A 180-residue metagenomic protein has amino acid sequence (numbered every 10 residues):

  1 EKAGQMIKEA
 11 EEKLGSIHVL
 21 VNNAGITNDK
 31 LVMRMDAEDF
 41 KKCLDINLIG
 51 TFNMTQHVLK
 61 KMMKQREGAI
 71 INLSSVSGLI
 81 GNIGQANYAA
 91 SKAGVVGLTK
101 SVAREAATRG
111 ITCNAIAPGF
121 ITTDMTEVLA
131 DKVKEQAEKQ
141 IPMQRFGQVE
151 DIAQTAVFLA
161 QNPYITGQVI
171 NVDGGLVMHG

Functional and structural regions predicted by a protein language model:
L14, L59, E67, R145-V172 (+1 more regions): C-terminal substrate-recognition "lid" of short-chain dehydrogenase/reductases
L31-V32, D39-L44, A137: Substrate-binding pocket helix/loop in short-chain dehydrogenase/reductase
M33, I80-A86, T108-R109, Q144: Active-site loop immediately N-terminal to the catalytic Tyr-X3-Lys motif of short-chain dehydrogenase/reductase
T55, S91, T99: Active-site helix of classical SDR
K60, R104-T108: Alpha-helical segment proximal to the catalytic Tyr-Lys
S75: Residue(s) in the substrate-gating loop at a strand-loop-helix junction that position the organic substrate next
A107, T112, T166-G167: Short, small/polar-rich loop/turn modules that mediate ligand/substrate recognition or access, typified
